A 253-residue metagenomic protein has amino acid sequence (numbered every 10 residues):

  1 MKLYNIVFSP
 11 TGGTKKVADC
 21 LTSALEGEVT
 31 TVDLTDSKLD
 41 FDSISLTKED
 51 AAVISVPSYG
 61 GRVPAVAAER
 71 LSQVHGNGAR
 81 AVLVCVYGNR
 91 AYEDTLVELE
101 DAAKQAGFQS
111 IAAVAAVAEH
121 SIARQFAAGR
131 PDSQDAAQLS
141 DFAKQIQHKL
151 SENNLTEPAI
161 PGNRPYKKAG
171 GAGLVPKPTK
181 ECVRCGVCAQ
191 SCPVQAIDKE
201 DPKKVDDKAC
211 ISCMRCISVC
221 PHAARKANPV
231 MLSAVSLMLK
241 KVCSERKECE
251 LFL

Functional and structural regions predicted by a protein language model:
K2-D36, D42-G173, V230-S236, K241-L253: FMN-binding flavodoxin-like domain, especially the glycine-rich phosphate-binding loop
P178, V183-I211, R215-L232: Iron-sulfur cluster-binding cysteine motifs and their immediate structural context in ferredoxin-like electron-transfer
